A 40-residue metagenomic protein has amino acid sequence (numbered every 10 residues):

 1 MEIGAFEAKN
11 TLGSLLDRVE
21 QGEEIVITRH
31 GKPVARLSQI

Functional and structural regions predicted by a protein language model:
M1-L15: Bateman/CBS regulatory modules and CBS-like beta-alpha motifs in cytosolic regions of diverse proteins
V19-Q21: Short, small/polar residue-rich loop motifs at catalytic or cofactor-binding pockets
E24-I40: Short, charge-rich, low-complexity interaction segments located in flexible loops at or near secondary-structure
